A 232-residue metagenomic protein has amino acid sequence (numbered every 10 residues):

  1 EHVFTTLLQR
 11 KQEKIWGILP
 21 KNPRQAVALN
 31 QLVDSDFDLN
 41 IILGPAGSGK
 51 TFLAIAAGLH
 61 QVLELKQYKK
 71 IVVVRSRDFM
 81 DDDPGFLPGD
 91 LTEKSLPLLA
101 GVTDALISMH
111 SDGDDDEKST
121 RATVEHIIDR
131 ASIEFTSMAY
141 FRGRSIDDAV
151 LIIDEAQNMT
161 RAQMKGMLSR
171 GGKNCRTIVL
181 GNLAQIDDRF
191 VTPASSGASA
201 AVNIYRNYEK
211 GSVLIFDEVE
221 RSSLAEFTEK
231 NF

Functional and structural regions predicted by a protein language model:
E1-L8: Interdomain "pre-motor" coupling segment immediately N-terminal to P-loop NTPase/helicase cores
Q12-D148, N158-F232: Conserved helicase motor core of SF1/SF2 NTP-dependent helicases
I152-I153: Hydrophobic residues in beta-strands of the RecA-like P-loop NTPase core, especially within AAA+ ATPase
